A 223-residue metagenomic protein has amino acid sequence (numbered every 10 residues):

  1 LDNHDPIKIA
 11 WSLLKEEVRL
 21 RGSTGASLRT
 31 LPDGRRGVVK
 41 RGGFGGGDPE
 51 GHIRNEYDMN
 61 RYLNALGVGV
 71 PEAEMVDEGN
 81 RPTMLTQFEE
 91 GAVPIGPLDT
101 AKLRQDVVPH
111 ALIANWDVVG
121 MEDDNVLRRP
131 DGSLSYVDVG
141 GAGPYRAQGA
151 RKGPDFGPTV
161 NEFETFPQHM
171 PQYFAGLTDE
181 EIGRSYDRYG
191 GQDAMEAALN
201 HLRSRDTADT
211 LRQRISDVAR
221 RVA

Functional and structural regions predicted by a protein language model:
D5-I7: Juxta-kinase regulatory segment immediately upstream of eukaryotic protein kinase catalytic domains
I9-V93, L112-W116: Conserved ATP-binding subdomain of kinase catalytic cores across diverse folds
E56, Q105, K152-F156: Amphipathic alpha-helical segments in well-structured domains
M59, L63-G67, V107-A111, L202 (+2 more regions): Hydrophobic, Leu/Ile/Phe/Ala-enriched alpha-helical segments that form helix-helix packing faces
I95-G149: Conserved kinase catalytic-core segment
R129-A223: C-terminal catalytic region of ATP-dependent kinase domains
